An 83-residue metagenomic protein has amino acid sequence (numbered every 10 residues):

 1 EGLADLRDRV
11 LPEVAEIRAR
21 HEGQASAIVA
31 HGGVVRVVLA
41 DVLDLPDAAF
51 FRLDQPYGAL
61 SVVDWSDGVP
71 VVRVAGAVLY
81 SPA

Functional and structural regions predicted by a protein language model:
E1-H21: Internal catalytic-core helix/loop-beta-alpha segment that presents or stabilizes conserved functional determinants
A4, A19-Q24, D41-A83: Acidic, low-complexity terminal tails and accessory targeting/binding regions of phosphate-metabolizing enzymes
L11, A15, L39-D44: Amphipathic alpha-helical core segments of compact helical bundles
I17, Q24-G33: Generic beta-sheet signal
V34-V38: Glycine-rich phosphate-binding loops at beta-strand->alpha-helix junctions
